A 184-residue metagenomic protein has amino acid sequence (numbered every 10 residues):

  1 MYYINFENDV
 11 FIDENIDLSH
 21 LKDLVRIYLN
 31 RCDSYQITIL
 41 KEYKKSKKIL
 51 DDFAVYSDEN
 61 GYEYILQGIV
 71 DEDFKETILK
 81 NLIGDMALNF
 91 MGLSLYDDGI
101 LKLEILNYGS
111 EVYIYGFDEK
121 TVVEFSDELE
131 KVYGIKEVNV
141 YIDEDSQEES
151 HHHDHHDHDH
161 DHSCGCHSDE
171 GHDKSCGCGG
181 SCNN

Functional and structural regions predicted by a protein language model:
M1-E149: Structured alpha/beta or helical-core interaction and ligand-binding surfaces enriched in interleaved
D145-N184: Histidine-centered metal-binding segments
